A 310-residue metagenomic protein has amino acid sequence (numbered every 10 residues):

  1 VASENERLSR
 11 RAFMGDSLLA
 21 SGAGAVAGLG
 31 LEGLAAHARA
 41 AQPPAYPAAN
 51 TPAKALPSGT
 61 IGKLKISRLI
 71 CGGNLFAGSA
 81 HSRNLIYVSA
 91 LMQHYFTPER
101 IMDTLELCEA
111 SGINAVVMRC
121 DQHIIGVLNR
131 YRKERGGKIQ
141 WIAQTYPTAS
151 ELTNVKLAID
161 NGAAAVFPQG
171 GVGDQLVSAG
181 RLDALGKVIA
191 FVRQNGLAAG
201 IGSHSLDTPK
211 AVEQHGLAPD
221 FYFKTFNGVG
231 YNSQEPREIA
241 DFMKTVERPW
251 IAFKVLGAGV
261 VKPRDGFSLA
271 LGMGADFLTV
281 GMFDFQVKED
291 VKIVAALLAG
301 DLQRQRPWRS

Functional and structural regions predicted by a protein language model:
V1-S9: N-terminal secretory signal peptides
L8-L29: N-terminal export leaders
L29-I70: C-terminal segment of N-terminal export signals and the immediately downstream linker at the start of the mature
S67-L69, G112-N114, G136-W141, A163-A164 (+4 more regions): Short, well-ordered coil/turn segments that N-cap beta-strands
S82-P98, W141-A149, V177, L256-V261: Active-site mouth loops of central-metabolism enzymes
P98, L105-S178: Active-site beta->alpha loop and helix N-cap motifs at the rims of alpha/beta catalytic domains
P147-E151, V172-R309: Beta/alpha (TIM)-barrel catalytic core signal, keyed to glycine-rich beta->alpha loops juxtaposed to Asp/Glu that bind
